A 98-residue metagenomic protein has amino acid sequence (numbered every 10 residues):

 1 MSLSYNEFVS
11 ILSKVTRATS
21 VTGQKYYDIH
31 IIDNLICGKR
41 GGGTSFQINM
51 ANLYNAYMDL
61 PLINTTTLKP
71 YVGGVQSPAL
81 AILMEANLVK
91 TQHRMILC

Functional and structural regions predicted by a protein language model:
M1-F46: Long, low-complexity, charged/polar intrinsically disordered regions in eukaryotic proteins
S4, F46-N49, N64-T67: A diffuse structural propensity rather than consistent per-protein peaks
G41-Y54, P70: Ser/Thr/Pro-rich, acidic low-complexity intrinsically disordered regulatory segments
L60-C98: Short, compact, well-ordered microdomains
